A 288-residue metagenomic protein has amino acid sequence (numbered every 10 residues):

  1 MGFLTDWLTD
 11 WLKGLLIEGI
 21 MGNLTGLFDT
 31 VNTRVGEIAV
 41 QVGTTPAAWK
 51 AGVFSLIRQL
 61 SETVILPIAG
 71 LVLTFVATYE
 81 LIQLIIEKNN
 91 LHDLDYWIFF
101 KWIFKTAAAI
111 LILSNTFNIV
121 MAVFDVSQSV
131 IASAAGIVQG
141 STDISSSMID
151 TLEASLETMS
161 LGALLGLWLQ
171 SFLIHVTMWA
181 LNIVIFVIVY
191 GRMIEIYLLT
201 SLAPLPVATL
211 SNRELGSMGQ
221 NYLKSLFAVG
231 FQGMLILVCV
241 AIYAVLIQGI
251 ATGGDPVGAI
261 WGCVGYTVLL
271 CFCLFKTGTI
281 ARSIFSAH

Functional and structural regions predicted by a protein language model:
M1, L8, L12-N23, D95-I112 (+2 more regions): Alpha-helical transmembrane segments and their helix-start/interface "positive-inside/aromatic belt" motifs in integral
M1-V72: Binding/recognition "hotspot" determinant
L24, V31, T106-L202, I236 (+1 more regions): Non-cytosolic segments of integral membrane proteins
L60-I68, I103-A107, I183, V187 (+3 more regions): Loop-to-transmembrane-helix entry motif
L60-V64, D95-F99, I103, S160 (+9 more regions): Hydrophobic, aromatic-rich alpha-helical transmembrane segments and their membrane-interface anchor motifs
G70, T74-I86, I236-A251: Juxtamembrane "helix exit" motif at the C-terminal ends of alpha-helical transmembrane segments in multi-pass membrane
V72-I110, L202-G216: Hydrophobic transmembrane alpha-helix segments characteristic of membrane transport and insertion machinery
V207-K224, A251-G253, R282-I284: Alpha-helical transmembrane segments
